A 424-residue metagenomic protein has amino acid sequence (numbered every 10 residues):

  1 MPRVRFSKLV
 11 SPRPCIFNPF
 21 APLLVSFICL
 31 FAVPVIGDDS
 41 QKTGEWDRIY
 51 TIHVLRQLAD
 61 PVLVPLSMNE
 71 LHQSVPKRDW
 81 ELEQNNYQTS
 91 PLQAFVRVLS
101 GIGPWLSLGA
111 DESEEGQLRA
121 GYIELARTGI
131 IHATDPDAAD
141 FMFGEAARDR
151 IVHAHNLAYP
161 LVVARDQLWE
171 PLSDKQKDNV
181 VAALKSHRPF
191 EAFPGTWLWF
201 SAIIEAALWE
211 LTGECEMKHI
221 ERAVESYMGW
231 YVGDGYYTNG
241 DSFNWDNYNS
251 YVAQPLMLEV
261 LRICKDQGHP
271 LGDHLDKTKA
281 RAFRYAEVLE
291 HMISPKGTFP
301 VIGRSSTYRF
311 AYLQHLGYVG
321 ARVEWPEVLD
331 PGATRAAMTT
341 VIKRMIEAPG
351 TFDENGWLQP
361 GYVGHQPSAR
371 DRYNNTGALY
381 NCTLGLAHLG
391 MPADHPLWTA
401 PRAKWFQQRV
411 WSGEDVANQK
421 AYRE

Functional and structural regions predicted by a protein language model:
M1-F17: N-terminal secretory signal peptides that target proteins for export/translocation
P19-A32: Bacterial N-terminal signal peptides
D38-Q93, S100, P104, E124-I131: Low-complexity, Ser/Thr/Pro/Gly-enriched N-terminal "stalk/linker" regions
P61-N86, V341-E424: CBM-like carbohydrate-recognition segments
P91, I102-W105, R119-K279, H291-Q314 (+1 more regions): Aromatic-lined, polymer-binding surfaces characteristic of secreted/periplasmic polysaccharide-degrading enzymes
G101, F243-P360, P367-D394: Long, repeat-rich segments with strong aromatic
